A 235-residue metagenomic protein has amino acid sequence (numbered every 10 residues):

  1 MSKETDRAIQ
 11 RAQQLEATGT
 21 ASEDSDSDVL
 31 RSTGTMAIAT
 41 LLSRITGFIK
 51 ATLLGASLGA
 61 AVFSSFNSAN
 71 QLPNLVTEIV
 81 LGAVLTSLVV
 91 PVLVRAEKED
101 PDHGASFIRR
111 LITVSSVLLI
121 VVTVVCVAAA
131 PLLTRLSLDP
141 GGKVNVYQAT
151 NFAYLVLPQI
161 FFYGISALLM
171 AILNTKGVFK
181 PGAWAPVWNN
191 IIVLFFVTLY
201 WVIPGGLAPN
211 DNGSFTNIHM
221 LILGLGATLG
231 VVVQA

Functional and structural regions predicted by a protein language model:
S2-A235: Membrane-embedded alpha-helical bundles of multi-pass transporters/translocases, especially carrier/permease families
